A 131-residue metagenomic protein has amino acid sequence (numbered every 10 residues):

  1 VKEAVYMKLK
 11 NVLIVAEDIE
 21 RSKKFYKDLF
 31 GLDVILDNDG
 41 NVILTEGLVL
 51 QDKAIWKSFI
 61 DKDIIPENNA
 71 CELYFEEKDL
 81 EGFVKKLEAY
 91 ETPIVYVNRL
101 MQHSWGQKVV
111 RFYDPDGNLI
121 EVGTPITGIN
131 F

Functional and structural regions predicted by a protein language model:
K2-R21, C71-L73, I126-F131: N-terminal beta-strand motif that seeds the catalytic metal site of vicinal oxygen chelate
I14, D52-K53, H103-S104, R111 (+1 more regions): Short beta->alpha transition motifs characteristic of CBS
I19, L73-L119: Vicinal oxygen chelate
E20-L32: Amphipathic alpha-helical segments
K23, V42, I94-Y96: A generic "structured core" feature
G31-L36, I94-V97: Short secondary-structure junctions
D33-E67, L119-T124: Conserved short beta-strand elements that form part of the metal-binding/catalytic scaffold of enzyme active sites
D39-N41, A70-E72, Q107: Short hydrophobic/aromatic beta-strand or adjacent loop that forms the aromatic wall/cage of a ligand/substrate-binding
